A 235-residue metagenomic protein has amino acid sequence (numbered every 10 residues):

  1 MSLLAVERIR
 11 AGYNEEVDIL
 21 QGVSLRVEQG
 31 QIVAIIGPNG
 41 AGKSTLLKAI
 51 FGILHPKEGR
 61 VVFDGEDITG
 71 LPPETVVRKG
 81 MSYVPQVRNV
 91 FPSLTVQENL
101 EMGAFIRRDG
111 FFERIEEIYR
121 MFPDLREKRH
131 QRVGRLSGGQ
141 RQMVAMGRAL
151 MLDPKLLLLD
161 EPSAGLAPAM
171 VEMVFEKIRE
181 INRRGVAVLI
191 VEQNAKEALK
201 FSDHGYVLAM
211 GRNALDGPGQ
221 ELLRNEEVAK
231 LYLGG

Functional and structural regions predicted by a protein language model:
S2-G235: Glycine-rich phosphate-binding loops of nucleotide-dependent enzymes
